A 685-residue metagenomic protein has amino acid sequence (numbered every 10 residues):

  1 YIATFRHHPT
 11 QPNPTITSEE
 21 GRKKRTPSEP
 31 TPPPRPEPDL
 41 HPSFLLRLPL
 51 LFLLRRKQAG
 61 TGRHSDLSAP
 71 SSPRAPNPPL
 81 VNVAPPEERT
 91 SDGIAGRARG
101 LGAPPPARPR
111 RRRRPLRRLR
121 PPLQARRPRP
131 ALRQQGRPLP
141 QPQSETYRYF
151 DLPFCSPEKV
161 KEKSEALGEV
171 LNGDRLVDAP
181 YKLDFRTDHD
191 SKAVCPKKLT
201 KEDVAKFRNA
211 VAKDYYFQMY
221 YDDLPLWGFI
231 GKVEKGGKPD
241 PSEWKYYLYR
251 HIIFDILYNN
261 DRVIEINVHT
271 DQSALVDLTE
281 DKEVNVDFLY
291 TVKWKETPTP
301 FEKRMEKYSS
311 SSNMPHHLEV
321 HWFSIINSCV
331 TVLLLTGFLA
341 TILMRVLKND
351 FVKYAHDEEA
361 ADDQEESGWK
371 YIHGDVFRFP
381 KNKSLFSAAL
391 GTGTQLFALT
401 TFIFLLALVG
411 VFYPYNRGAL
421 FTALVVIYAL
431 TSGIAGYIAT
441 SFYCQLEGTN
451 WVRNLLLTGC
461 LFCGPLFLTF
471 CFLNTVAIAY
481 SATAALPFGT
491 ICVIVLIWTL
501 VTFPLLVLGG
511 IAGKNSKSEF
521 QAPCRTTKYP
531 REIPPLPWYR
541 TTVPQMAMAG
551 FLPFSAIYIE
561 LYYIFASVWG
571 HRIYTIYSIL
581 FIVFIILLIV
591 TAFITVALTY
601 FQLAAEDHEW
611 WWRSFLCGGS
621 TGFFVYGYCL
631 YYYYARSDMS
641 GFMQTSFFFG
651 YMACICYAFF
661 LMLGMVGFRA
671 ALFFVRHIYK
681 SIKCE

Functional and structural regions predicted by a protein language model:
P9-Q11, E19-R25, R56-Q58, E87-R89 (+1 more regions): Charged/polar low-complexity intrinsically disordered segments
E20, S28-R47, G60, H64-D66 (+1 more regions): Classical eukaryotic N-terminal signal peptides for Sec-dependent ER targeting/secretion, especially the positively
G96-A98, E319-L333, K383-Q395, Y415-S432 (+6 more regions): Transmembrane alpha-helices of multi-pass eukaryotic membrane proteins
L101, P106-P109, R113-I326: Soluble extramembrane domains flanking the early transmembrane region of eukaryotic membrane proteins
P104-R111, V332-R345, Q395-V411, T431-C444 (+6 more regions): Membrane-embedded alpha-helices of multi-pass membrane proteins, especially ion channels and transporters
Y308-A479, I511, N515: Hydrophobic alpha-helical transmembrane segments corresponding to the first two to three helices of multi-pass helical
M344-K370, G410-A423, G448-G459, T475-V493 (+5 more regions): Interhelical loop segments of eukaryotic multi-pass membrane proteins
